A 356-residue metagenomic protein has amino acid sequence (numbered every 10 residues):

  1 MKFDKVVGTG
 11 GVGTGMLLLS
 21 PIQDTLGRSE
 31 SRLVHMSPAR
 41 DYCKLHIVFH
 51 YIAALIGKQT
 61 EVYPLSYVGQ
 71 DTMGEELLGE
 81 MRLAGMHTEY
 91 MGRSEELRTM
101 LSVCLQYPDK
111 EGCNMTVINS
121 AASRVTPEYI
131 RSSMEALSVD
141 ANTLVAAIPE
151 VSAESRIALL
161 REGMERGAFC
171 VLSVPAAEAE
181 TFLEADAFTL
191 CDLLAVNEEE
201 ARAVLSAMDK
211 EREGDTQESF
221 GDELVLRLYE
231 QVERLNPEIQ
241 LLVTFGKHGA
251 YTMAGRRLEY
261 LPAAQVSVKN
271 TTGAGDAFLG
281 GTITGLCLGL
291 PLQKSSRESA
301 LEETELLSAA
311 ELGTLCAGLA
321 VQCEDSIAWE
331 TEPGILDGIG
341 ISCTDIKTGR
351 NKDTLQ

Functional and structural regions predicted by a protein language model:
M1-G10, A179-E180, A207-Q356: Conserved phosphate-binding/catalytic region of the ribokinase-like
M1-L83, V268, K347-Q356: Glycine-rich phosphate/adenosyl-contacting loop at the front of the ribokinase-like
Q59, E165-F169, R234-I239: A short helix->loop->beta-strand "cap" motif at the edges of active sites that frequently abuts
E80-L97: A glycine-rich helix N-cap at a beta->alpha junction
G92-S94, C104-L144, P149: Conserved phosphate-binding/catalytic loop of the ribokinase/pfkB sugar-kinase fold
L101-L105, N114, G249-M253: Short beta-strand scaffold segments in enzyme catalytic cores
N142-E223, H248: Conserved beta-alpha-beta core of the PfkB/ribokinase-like small-molecule kinase fold
